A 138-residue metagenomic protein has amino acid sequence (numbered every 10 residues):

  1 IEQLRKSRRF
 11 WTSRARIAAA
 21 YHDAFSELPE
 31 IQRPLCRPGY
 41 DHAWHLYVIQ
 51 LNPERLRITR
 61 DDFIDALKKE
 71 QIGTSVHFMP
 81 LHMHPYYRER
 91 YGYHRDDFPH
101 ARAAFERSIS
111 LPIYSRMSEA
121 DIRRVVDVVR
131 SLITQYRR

Functional and structural regions predicted by a protein language model:
I1-R138: PLP-dependent aminotransferase class I/II
